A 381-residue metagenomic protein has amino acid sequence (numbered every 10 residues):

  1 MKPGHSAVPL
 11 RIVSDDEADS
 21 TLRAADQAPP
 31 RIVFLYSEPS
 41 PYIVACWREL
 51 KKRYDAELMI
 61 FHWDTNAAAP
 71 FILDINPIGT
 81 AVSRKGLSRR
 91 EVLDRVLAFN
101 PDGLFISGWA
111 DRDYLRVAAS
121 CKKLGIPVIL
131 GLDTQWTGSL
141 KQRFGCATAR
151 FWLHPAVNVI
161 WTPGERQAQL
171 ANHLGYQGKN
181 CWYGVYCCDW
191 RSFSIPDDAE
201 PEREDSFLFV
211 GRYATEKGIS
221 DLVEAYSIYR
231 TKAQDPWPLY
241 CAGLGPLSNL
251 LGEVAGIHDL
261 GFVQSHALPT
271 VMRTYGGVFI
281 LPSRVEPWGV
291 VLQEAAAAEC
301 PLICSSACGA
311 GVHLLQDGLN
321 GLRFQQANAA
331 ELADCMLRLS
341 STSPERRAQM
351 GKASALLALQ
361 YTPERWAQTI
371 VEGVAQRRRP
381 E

Functional and structural regions predicted by a protein language model:
I126-F144, A156-V159, W190: A short, histidine- and acid-enriched strand-loop-helix "catalytic/donor-clamping" loop that lines the nucleotide-sugar
P155-I195, E202: Donor nucleotide-sugar binding/catalytic pocket of nucleotide-sugar-dependent glycosyltransferases
D197-K217, V223-S227, L239: Conserved donor-binding/catalytic core segment of Leloir-type glycosyltransferases
N249-A267: Nucleotide-activated donor-binding/catalytic signature segment of Leloir-type glycosyltransferases, i.e., the conserved
L250, A307-G318, L322-R323: Short acidic/histidine- and often glycine-rich active-site loop of Leloir-type glycosyltransferases that engages
F262, D317-G318, L322-A329, L337-P344: Conserved acidic donor-binding segment of nucleotide-sugar-dependent glycosyltransferases
R284: Aromatic "clamp/platform" in nucleotide-sugar-dependent glycosyltransferases that forms part of the donor/acceptor
P301-S305: Short hydrophobic beta-strand element within catalytic cores of glycosyltransferases and related nucleotide-activated
